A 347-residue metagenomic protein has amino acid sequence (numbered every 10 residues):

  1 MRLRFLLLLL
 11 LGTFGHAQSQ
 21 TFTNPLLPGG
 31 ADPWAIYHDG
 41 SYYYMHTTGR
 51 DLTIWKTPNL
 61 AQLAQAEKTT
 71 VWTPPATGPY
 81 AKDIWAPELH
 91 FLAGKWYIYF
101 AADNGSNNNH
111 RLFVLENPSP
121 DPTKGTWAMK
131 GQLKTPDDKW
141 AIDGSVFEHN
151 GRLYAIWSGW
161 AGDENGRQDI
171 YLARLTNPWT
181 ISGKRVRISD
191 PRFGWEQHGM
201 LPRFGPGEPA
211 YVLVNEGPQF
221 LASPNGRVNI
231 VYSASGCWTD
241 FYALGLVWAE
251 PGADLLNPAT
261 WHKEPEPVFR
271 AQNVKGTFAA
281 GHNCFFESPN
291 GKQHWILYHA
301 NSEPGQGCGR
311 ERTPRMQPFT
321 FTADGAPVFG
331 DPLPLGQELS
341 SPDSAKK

Functional and structural regions predicted by a protein language model:
L3-T13: Sec-dependent N-terminal signal peptides
Q18-K347: Carbohydrate-active catalytic/glycan-binding domains of CAZyme proteins, especially the secreted or lumenal ectodomains
